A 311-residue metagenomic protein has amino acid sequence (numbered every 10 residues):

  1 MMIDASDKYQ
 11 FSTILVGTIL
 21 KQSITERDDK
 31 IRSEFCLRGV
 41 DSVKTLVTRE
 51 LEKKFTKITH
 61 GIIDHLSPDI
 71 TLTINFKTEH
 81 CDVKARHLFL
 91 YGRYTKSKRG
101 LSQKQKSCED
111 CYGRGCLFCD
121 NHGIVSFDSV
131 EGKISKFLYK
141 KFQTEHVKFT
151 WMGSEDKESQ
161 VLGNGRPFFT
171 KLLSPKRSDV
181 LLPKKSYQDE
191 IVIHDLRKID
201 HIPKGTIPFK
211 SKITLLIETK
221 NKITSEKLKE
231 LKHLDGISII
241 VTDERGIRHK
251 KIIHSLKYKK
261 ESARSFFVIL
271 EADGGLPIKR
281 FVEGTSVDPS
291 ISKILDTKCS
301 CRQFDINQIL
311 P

Functional and structural regions predicted by a protein language model:
M1-P311: Non-catalytic RNA-recognition surface used by pseudouridine synthases
